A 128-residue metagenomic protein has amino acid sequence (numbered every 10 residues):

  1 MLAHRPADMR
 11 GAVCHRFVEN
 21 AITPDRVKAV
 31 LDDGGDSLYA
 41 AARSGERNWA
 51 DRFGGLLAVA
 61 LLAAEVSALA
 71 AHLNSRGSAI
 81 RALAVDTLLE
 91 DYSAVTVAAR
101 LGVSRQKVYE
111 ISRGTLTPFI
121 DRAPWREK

Functional and structural regions predicted by a protein language model:
M1-L57: General nucleic-acid-binding
L2-V18, L57-L83, E127-K128: Short, Lys/Arg-enriched anionic-surface-contact patches
N74, D86-T87, V97: Generic anion/oxyanion-binding catalytic loop in active/binding sites
A84-V85, V108: Short alpha-helical "packing" element that flanks the helix-turn-helix/winged-helix DNA-binding module
L89, L101, S112-T115, F119: DNA major-groove recognition helix of helix-turn-helix
D91-S93: Residue-level signal for the short linker/turn that defines the boundary of a DNA-recognition helix
T96-V103, V108: Short alpha-helical "recognition helix" segments of helix-turn-helix
F119-K128: Short Lys/Arg-enriched helix C-cap and helix-to-coil transition segments that create basic nucleic-acid-contact patches
